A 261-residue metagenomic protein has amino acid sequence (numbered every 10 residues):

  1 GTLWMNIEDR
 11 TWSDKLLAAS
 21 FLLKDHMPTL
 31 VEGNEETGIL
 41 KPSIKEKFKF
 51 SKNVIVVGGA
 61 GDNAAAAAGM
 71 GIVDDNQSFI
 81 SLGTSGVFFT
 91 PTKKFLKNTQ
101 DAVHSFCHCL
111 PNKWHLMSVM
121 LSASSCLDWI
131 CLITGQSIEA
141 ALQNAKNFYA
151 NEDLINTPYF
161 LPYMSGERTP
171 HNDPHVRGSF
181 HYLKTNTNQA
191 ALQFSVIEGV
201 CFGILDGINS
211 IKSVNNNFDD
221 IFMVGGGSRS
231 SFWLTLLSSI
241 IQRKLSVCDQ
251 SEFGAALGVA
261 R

Functional and structural regions predicted by a protein language model:
G1-N6, T29-E32, T37-G38: Short beta-strand-loop/turn "lid" adjacent to the catalytic site in phosphate-handling enzymes
L3-F21, P42-V224, R229-R261: Active-site core segments that coordinate phosphate-bearing ligands/cofactors across diverse enzyme families
L17-E35: A conserved helix-loop-beta module that forms one wall/lid of the active-site cleft in ATP-utilizing catalytic domains
